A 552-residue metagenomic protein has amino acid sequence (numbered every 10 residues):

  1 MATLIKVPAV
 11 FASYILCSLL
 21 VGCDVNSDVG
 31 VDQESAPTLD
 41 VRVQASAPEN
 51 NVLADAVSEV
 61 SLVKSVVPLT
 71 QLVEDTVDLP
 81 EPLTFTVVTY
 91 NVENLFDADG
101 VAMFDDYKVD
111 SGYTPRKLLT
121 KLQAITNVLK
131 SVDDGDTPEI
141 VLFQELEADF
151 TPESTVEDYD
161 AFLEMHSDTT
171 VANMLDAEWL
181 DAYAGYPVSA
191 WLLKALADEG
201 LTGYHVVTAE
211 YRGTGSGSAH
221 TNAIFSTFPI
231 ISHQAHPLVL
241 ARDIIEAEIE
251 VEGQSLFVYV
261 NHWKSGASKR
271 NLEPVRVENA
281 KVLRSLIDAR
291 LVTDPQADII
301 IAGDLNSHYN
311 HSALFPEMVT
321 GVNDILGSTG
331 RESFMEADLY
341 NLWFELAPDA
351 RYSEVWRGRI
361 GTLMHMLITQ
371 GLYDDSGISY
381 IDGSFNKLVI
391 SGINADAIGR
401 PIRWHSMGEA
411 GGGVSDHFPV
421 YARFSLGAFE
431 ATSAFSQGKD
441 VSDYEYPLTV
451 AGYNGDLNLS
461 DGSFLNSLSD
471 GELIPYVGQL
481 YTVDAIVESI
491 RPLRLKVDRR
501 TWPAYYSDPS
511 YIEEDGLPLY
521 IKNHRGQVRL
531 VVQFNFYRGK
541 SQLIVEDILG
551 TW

Functional and structural regions predicted by a protein language model:
M1-A12: Bacterial N-terminal signal peptides that target proteins for export
L19-G22: C-terminal motif of bacterial Sec signal peptides marking the signal peptidase cleavage site
V25, E59-L72, V239, V292-I299 (+1 more regions): Metal-dependent phosphoester-hydrolase catalytic domains
V25-V43, P48-E199, G203, E210-A219 (+3 more regions): N-terminal, active-site-proximal structural segment of metallo-dependent hydrolase catalytic domains
L53, V57-P80, S328, S333-E336 (+1 more regions): OB-fold single-stranded nucleic acid-binding module
D75-V87, F96, T227-S232, A241-S265: Beta-strand-turn-beta hairpins that frame and shape the catalytic cleft of phosphate-ester-processing enzymes
T86-T89, E139-E145, H205-T208, N222-S226 (+9 more regions): Structural recognition of the beta-strand scaffold that forms the well-ordered cores of secreted hydrolase catalytic
W191-D198, S216-S232, G358-G377, R423-S425: Conserved beta strand-loop-helix elements of the APE1-like EEP
